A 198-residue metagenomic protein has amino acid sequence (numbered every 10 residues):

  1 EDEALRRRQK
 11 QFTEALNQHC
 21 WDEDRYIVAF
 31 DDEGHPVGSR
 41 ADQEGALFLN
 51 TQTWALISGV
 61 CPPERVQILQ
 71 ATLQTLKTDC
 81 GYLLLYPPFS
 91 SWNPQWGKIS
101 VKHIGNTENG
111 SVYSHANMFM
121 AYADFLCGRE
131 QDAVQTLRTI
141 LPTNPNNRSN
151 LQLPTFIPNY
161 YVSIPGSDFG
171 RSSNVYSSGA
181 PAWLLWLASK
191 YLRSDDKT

Functional and structural regions predicted by a protein language model:
E1: Conserved, charged catalytic cores of large soluble enzymes
L5-C20, I140: Short amphipathic alpha-helical coiled-coil/interface segments
D22, Y26-T72, I99-T198: C-terminal capping/lid segments that line or modulate ligand- or cofactor-binding pockets
L73-T78: Solenoid-like repeat scaffolds
C80-L84, R148-L151: Short amphipathic alpha-helical segments at helix boundaries and their inter-helical linkers
Y82-E108: Generic long, charged, amphipathic alpha-helical segments
